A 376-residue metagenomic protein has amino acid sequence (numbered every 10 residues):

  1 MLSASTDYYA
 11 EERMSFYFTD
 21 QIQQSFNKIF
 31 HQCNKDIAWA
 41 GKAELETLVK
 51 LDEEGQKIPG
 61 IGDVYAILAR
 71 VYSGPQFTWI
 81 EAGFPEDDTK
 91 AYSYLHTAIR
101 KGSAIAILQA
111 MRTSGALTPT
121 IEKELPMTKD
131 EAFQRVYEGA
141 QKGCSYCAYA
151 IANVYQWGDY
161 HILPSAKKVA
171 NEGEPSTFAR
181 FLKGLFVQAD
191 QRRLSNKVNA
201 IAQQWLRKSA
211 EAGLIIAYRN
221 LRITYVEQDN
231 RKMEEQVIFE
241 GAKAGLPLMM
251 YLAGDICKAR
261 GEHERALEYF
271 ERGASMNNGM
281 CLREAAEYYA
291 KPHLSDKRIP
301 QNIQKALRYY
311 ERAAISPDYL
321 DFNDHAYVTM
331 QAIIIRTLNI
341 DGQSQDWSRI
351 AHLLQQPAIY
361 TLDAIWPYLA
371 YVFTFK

Functional and structural regions predicted by a protein language model:
A4-K57: N-terminal alpha-helical interaction modules that lie
N27, I67, Q109, A150 (+6 more regions): "A position-specific structural signal for the A-helix of alpha-solenoid helical repeats
D36-I37, D52-G62, G74-Q76, I80-E81 (+14 more regions): Short helix-capping/linker turns of helical repeat alpha-solenoids
T337-K376: Terminal, low-structured helical/coil segments at or just beyond the last alpha-helical repeat
